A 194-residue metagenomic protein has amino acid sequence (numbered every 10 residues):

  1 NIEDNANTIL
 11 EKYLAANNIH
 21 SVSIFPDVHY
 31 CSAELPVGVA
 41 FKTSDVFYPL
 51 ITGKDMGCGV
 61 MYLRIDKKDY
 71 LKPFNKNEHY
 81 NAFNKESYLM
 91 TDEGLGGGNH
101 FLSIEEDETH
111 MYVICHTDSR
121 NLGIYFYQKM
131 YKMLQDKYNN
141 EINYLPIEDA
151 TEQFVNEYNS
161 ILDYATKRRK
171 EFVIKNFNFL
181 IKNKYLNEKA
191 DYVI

Functional and structural regions predicted by a protein language model:
N1-K12, N17-V37, F41-I51, C58 (+2 more regions): Domain-length cofactor-binding catalytic modules of enzymes
G57-D66: Acidic/polar active-site rim loop that often engages polyanionic ligands
D66-K68, P73: Short Lys/Arg-enriched alpha/beta "domain-start" segment
